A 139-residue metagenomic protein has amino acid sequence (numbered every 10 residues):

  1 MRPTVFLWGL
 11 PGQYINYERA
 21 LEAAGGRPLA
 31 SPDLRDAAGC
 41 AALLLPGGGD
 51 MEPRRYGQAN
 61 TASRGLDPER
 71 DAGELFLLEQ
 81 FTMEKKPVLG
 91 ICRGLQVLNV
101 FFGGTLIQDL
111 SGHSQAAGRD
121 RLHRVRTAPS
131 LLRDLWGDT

Functional and structural regions predicted by a protein language model:
M1-I91, V100-I107, S111-D138: N-terminal beta1-alpha1 cap of cysteine-dependent amidohydrolase-like domains
G94: Conserved SAM-binding loop
V97: Amphipathic alpha-helical recognition patches that constitute DNA-binding helices
